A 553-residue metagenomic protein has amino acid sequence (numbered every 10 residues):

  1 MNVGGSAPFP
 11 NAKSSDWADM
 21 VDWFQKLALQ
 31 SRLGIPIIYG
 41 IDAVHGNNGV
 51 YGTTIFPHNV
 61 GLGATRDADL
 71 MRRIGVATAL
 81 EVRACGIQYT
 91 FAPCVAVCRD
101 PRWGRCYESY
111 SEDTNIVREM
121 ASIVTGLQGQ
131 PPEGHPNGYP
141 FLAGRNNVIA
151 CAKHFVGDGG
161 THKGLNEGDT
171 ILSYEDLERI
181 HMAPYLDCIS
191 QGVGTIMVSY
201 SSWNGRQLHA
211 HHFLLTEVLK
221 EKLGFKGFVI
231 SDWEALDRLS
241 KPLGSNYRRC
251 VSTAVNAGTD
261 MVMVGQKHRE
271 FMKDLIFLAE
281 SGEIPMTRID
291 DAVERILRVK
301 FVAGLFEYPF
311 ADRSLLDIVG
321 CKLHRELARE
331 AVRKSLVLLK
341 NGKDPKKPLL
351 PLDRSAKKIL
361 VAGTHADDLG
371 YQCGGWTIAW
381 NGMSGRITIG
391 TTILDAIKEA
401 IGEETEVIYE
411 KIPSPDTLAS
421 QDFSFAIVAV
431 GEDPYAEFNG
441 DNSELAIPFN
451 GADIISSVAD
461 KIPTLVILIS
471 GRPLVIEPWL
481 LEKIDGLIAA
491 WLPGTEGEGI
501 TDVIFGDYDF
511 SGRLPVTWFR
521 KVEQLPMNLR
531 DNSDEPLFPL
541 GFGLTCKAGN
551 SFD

Functional and structural regions predicted by a protein language model:
M1-D553: Glycoside hydrolase catalytic-domain context in secreted enzymes
